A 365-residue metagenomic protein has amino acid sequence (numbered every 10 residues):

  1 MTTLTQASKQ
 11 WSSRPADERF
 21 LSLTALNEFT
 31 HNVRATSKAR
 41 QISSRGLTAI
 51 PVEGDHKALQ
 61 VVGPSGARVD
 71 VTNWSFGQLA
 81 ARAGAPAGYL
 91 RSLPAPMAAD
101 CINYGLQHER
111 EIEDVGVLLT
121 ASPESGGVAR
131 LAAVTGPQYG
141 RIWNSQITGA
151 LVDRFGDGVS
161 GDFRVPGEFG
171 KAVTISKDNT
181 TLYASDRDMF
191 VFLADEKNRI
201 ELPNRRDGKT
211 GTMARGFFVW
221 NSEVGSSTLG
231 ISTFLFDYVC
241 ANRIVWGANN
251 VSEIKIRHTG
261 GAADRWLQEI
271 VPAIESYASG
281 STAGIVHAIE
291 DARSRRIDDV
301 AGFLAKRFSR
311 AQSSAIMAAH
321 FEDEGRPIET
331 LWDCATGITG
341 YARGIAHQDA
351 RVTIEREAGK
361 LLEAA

Functional and structural regions predicted by a protein language model:
M1-A150: Feature for intrinsically disordered/low-complexity regulatory segments and propeptides
R141-A365: Intrinsic disorder/low-complexity polar-acidic segments
